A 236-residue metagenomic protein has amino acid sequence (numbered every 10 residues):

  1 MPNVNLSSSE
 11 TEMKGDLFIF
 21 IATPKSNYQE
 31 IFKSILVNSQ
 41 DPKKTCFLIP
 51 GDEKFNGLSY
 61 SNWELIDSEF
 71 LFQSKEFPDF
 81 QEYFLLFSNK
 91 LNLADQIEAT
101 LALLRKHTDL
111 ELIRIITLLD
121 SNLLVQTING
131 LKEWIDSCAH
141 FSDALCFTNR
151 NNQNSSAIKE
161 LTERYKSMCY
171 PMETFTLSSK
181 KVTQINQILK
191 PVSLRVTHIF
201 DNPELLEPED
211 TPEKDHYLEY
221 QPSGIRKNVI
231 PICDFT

Functional and structural regions predicted by a protein language model:
P2-F55, Y60: Glycine-rich P-loop/Walker A and Walker A-like loops and their local beta1-loop-alpha1 context in P-loop NTPases
E10-E12, N38-D41, S74-D79, K106-L110 (+1 more regions): Conserved catalytic network of the ASCE P-loop NTPase/AAA+ motor domain
F20-K25, I49-D52, L85-L91, L119-N122 (+2 more regions): Structural motif
T23-P24, Y60-L65, S121-T127: Short, flexible loop segments at the rims of nucleotide/cofactor-binding pockets, characterized by
N27-Q29, E53-S59, L93, L124-V125 (+2 more regions): Short, charged/polar "capping" segments at the starts of alpha-helices and the immediately preceding loops
K44-A99, R105: Conserved nucleotide-sensing/catalytic segment adjacent to the nucleotide-binding pocket in NTP-handling enzymes
S88-C169: Phosphate/Mg2+-binding loops and adjacent switch elements in nucleotide/diphosphate-handling enzyme cores
L161-T236: C-terminal accessory "lid"/substrate-recognition subdomains
